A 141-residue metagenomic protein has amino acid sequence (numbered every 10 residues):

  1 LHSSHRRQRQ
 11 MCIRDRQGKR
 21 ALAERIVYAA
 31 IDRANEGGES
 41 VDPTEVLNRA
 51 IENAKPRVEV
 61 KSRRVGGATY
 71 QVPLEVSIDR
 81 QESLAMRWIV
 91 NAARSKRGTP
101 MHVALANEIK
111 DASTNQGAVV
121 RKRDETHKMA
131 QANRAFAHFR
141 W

Functional and structural regions predicted by a protein language model:
L1-R9, I13: Single conserved hydrophobic/aromatic residue that forms the stacking wall/gate of nucleotide- or nucleobase-binding
R6-R7, Y28-W141: Basic terminal extensions of ribosome/translation-associated proteins
R16-A21, E75, D79: Short, surface-exposed loop/turn motifs that are enriched in glycine and acidic residues and include a nearby proline
Q17-R33: A basic, amphipathic helix-loop patch mediating RNA/tRNA/ribosome contacts
